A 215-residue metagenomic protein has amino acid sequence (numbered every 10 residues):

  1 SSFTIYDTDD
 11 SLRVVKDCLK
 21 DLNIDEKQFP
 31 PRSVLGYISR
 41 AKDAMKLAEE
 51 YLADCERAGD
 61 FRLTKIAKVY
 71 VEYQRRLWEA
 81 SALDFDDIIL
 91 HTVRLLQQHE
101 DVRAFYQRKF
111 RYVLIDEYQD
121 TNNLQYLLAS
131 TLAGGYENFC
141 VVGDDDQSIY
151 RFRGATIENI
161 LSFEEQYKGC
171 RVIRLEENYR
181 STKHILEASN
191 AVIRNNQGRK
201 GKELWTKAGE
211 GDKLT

Functional and structural regions predicted by a protein language model:
S1, Q147-W205, D212-L214: Conserved coupling/interface region of RecA-like P-loop/ASCE motor cores
S1-S2, K20, A53-R57, Y73-W78 (+2 more regions): Short hinge/gating elements
S1-Y37, E50, R57: Conserved P-loop NTPase-based nucleic-acid remodeling module centered on helicase motor cores
D21-D25, R40-M45, Q166, A188-N196: Phosphate/oxyanion-binding loops and surfaces in catalytic or ligand/nucleic-acid-binding neighborhoods
Q28-K42, L63, A67, D86: Short, well-structured alpha-helical segments
F29-S33, K46, L83, F105 (+1 more regions): Alpha-helix N-cap and coil->helix boundary residues
A58-S162, R174-H184: Conserved helicase NTPase motor core
